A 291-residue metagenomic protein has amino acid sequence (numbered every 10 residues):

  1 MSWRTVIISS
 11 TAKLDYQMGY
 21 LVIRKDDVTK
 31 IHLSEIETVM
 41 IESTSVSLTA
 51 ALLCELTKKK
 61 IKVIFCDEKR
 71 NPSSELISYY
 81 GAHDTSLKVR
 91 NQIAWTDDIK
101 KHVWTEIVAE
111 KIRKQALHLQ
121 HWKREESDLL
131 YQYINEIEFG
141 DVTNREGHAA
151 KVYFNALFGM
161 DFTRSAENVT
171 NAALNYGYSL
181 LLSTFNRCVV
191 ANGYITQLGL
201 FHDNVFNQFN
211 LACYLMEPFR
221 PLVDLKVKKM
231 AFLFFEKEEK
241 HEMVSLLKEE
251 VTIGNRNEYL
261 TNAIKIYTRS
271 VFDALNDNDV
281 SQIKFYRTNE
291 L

Functional and structural regions predicted by a protein language model:
S2-T5, S9-A12, D26, K58 (+1 more regions): Active-site helix-to-loop segments that bind/position phosphate- or nucleotide-bearing substrates and donors across
I8-A50, C54: N-terminal ordered "arm"
E35-D84: Glycine/small-residue-rich interface belts in oligomeric ring/scaffold proteins and their assembly partners
